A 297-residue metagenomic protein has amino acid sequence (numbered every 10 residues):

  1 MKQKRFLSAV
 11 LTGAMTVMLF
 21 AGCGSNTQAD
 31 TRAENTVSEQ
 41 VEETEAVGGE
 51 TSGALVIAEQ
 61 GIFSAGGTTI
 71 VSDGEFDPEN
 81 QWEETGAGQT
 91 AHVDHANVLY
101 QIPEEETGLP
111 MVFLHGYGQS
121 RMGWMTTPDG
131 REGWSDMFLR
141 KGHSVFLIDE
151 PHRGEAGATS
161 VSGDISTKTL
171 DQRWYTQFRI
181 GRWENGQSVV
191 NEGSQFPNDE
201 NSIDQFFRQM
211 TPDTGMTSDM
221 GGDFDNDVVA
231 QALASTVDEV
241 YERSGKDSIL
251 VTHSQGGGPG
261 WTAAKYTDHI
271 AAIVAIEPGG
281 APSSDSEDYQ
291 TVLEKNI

Functional and structural regions predicted by a protein language model:
M18-G22: C-terminal motif of bacterial Sec signal peptides marking the signal peptidase cleavage site
E45-E106: N-terminal cap/lid segment of alpha/beta-hydrolase-fold proteins
G108-G116: Short beta-strand element of the alpha/beta-hydrolase
H115-T127: Active-site glycine-rich loops that stabilize anionic/oxyanionic intermediates across multiple enzyme folds
R131-G157: Conserved alpha/beta-hydrolase
V228-S248: Conserved acidic catalytic loop of the alpha/beta-hydrolase fold
V251-G260: Gly/Ala-rich beta-loop-alpha elbow adjacent to hydrolase catalytic centers
P278-I297: The feature captures the conserved acid-bearing segment of alpha/beta-hydrolase catalytic domains
